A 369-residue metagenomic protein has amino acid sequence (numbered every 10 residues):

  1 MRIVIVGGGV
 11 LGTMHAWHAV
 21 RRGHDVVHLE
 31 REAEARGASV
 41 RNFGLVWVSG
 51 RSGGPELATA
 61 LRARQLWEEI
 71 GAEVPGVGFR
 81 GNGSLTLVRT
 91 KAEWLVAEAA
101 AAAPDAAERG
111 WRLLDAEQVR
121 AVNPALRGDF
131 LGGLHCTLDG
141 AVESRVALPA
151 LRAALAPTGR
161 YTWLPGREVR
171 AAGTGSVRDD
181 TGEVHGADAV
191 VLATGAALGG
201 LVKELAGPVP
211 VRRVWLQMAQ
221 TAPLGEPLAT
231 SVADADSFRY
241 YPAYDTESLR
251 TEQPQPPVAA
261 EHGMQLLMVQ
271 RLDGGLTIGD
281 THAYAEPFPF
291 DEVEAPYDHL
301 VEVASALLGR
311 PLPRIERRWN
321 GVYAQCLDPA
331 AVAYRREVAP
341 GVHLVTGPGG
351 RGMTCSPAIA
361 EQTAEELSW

Functional and structural regions predicted by a protein language model:
M1-G9: Beta1/beta-strand and adjacent pyrophosphate-binding region of the FAD-binding site in flavoprotein oxidoreductases
V20-V40: Glycine-rich FAD pyrophosphate-binding loop
F43-V122: Dinucleotide-binding Rossmann-like beta1-alpha1 core, especially the glycine-rich loop that anchors the ADP
A58, T86-V96, L134-A153, D291-P296 (+1 more regions): Short beta-strand to alpha-helix junction loop
G76-T86, L113, R120-T158, T281-Y284 (+1 more regions): Helix-loop-beta segment of a Rossmann-like dinucleotide-binding subdomain
T162-S176: A conserved short coil-to-beta-strand element within the FAD-binding core of flavoproteins
D179-Q270, E286, F290-D291: Flavin-dependent oxidoreductases
G263-Q265, L272-D273, T277, Y284-W369: C-terminal catalytic lobe of FAD-dependent flavoproteins
